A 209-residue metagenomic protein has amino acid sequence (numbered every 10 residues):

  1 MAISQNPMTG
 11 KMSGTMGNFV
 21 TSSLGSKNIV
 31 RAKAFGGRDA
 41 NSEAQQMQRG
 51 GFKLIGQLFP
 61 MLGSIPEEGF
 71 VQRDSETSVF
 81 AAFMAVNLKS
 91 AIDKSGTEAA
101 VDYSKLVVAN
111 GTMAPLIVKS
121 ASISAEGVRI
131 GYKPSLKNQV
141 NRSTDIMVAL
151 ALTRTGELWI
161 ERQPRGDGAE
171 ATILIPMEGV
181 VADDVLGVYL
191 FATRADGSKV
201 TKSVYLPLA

Functional and structural regions predicted by a protein language model:
M1-L116: Long, polar/Ser/Thr-enriched low-complexity segments that form simple helices or flexible linkers at protein ends
D74-A209: Charged linear interaction tracts used for macromolecular binding and regulation
